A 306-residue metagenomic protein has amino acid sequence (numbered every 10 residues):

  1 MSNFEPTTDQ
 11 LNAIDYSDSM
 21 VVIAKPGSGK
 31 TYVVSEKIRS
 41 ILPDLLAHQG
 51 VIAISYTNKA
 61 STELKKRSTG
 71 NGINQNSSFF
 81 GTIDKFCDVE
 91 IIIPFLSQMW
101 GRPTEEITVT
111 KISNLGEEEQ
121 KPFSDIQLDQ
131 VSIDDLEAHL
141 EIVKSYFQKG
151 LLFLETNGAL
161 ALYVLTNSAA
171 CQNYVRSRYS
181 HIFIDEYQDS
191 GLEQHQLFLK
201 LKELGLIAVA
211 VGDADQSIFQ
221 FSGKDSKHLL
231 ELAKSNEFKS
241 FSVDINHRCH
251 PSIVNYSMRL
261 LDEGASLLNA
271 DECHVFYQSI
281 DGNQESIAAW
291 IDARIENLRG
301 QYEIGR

Functional and structural regions predicted by a protein language model:
M1-L96: P-loop NTPase Walker
M1-V22, V33, G50, E105-F183 (+3 more regions): Accessory N-terminal region flanking or inserted into the helicase ATPase core in nucleic-acid motor proteins
D18-V22, V51, A208, L298 (+1 more regions): Generic beta-sheet signal
S28, E36, G191-D262, S266-N269: Conserved helicase motor core of SF1/SF2 NTP-dependent helicases
K30, F153-N157, E186, Q194 (+3 more regions): Phosphate/oxyanion-binding active-site loops and adjacent basic polyanion-contact surfaces
T62, D88-V89, N173, F219 (+1 more regions): Alpha-helical elements of the RecA-like P-loop NTPase motor core of helicases
S77, S180-H181, A208: The start of beta-strands in P-loop NTPase/AAA+ ATPase cores
F238, I245-R306: Helicase P-loop NTPase motor core
